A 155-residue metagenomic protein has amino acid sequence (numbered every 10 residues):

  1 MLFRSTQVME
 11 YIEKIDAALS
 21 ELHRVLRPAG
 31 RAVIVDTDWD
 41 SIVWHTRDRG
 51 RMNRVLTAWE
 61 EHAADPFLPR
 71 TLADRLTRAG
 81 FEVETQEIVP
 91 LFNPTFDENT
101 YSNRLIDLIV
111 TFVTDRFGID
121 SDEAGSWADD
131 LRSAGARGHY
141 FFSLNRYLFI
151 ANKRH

Functional and structural regions predicted by a protein language model:
M1-L2: Short, small-residue-biased leader/transition segments that mark boundaries at the very start of proteins
S5-M9, V35: Residues lining the SAM
I12-E13: A structural helix-start
D16-R31: A short glycine-rich, Lys/Arg-flanked "PGG" loop and its adjoining helix->strand segment in the class I
A17, T77, T114-D115: S-adenosyl-L-methionine-dependent methyltransferase catalytic core, i.e., the SAM/SAH-binding region
R31-D97: Conserved catalytic/acceptor-binding region of the Class I
A79-E82, L144-H155: Core SAM-dependent methyltransferase catalytic element
E84-Y140: C-terminal helical/coil "lid" or tail adjacent to the Rossmann-like core of SAM-dependent
